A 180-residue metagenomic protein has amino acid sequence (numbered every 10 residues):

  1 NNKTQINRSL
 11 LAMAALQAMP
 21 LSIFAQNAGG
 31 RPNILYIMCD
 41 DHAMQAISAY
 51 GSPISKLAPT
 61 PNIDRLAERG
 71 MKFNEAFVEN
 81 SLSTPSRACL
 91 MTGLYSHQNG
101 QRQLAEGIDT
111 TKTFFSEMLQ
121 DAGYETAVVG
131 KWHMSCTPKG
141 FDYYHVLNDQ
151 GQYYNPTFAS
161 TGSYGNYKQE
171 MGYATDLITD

Functional and structural regions predicted by a protein language model:
N2, I6-A15, I23-D180: Formylglycine-dependent sulfatase
